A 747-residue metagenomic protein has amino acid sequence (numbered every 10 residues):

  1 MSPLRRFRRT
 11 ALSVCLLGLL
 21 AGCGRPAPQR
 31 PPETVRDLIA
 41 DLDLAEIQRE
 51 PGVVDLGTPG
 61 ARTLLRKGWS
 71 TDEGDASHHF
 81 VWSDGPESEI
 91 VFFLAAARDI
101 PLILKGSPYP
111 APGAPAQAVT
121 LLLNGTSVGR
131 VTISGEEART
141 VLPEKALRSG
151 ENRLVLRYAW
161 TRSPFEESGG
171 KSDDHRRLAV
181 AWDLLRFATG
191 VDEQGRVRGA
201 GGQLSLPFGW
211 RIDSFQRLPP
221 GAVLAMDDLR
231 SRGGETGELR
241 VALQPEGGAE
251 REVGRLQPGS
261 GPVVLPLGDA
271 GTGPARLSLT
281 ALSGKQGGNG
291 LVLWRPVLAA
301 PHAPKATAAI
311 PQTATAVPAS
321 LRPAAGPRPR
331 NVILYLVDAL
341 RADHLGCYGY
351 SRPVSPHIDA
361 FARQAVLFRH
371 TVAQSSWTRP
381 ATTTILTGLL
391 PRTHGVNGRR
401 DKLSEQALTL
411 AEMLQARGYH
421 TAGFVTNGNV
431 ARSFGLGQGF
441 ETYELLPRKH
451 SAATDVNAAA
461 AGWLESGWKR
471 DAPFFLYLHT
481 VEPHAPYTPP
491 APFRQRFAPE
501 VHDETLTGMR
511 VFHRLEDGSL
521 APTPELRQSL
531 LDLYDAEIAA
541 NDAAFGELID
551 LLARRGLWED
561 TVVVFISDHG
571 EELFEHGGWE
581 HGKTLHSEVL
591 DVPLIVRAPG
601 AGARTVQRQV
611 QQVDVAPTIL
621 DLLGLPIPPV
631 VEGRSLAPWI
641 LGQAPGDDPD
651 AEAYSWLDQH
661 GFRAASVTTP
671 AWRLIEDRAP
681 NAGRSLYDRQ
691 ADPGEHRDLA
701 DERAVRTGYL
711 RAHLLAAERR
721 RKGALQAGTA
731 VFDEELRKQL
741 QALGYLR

Functional and structural regions predicted by a protein language model:
S2-L12: Bacterial N-terminal signal peptides that target proteins for export
A11-A21: Bacterial N-terminal signal peptides
G22-R139, A146-R747: Catalytic domains that recognize anionic headgroups
